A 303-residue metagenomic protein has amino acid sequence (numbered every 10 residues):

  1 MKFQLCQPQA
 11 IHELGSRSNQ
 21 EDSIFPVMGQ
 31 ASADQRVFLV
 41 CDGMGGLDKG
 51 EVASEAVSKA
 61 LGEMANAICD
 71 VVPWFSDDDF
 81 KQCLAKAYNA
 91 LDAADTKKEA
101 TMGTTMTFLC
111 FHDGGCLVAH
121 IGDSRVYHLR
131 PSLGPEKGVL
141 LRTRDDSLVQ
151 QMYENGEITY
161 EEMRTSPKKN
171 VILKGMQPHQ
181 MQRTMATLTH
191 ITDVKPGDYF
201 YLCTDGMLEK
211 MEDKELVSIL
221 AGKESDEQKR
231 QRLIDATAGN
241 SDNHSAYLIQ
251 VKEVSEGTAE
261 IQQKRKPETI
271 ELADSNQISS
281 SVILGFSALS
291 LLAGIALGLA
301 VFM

Functional and structural regions predicted by a protein language model:
M1-M303: PP2C/PPM-type serine/threonine phosphatase catalytic domain
